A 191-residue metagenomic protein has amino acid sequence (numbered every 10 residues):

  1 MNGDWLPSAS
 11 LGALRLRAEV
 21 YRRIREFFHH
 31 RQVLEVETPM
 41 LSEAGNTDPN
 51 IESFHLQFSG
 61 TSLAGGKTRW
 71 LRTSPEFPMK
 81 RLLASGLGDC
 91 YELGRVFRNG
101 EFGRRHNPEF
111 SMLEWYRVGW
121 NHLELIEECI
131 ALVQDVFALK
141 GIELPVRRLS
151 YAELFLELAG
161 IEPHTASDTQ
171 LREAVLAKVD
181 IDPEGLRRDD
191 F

Functional and structural regions predicted by a protein language model:
M1-L123, E173-L186: Class II aminoacyl-tRNA synthetase-like tRNA-binding/catalytic domains
E19, E124-E127, L149, A166: Generic recognition of short, well-ordered alpha-helical interface segments
L71-E76, E127-A131, L149: Low-complexity, flexible helical/coil segments
W115-G141: Well-ordered alpha/beta subsegment
D135-F191: Metal-assisted phosphate- and nucleotidyl-transfer catalytic regions
